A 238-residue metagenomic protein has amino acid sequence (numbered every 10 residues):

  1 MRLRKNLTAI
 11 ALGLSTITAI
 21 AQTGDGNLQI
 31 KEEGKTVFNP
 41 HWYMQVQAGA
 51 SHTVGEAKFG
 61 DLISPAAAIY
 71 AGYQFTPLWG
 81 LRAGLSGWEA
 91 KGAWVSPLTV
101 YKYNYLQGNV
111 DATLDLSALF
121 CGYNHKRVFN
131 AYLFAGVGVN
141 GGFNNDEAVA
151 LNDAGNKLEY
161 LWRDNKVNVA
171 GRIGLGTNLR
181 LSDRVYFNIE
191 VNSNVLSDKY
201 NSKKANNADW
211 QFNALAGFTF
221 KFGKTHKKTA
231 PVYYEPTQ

Functional and structural regions predicted by a protein language model:
M1-N27: Bacterial Sec-dependent N-terminal signal peptides
Q22-Y70, N144: Short glycine/proline- and aromatic-enriched beta-strand/turn motifs that initiate or cap beta-hairpins
T23, I30-H41, L78, A118-A131 (+2 more regions): Short loop/turn motifs that connect adjacent beta-strands in outer-membrane beta-barrel proteins
P40, D61-A67, N104-G108, R127-F129 (+2 more regions): Residues that define the transmembrane beta-barrel architecture of outer-membrane proteins
Y43-Q45, G80-R82, N130-F134, Y186-N188 (+1 more regions): Residue-level detector of the transmembrane beta-barrel scaffold of outer-membrane proteins
V46-A50, I69-Y73, V110-L116, A135-V139 (+3 more regions): Residues on the lipid-exposed face of transmembrane beta-strands in outer-membrane beta-barrel proteins
P77-D153: Gram-negative (and chloroplast) outer-membrane scaffold detector with strong preference for beta-barrel transmembrane
A90-L98, Y103-Y105, R180-Q238: Predominantly the C-terminal beta-signal and adjacent terminal strand-loop region of outer-membrane beta-barrel
